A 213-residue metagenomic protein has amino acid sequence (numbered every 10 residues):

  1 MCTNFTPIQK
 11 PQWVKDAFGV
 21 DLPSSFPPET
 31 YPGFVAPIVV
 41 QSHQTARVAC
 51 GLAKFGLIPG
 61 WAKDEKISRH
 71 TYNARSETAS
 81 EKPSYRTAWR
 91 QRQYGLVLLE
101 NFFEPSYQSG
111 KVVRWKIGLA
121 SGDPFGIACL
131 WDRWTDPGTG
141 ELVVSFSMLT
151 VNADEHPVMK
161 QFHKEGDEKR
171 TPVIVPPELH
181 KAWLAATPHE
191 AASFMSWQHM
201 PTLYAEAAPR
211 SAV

Functional and structural regions predicted by a protein language model:
M1-V213: Short linear sequence motif anchored by a di-proline
